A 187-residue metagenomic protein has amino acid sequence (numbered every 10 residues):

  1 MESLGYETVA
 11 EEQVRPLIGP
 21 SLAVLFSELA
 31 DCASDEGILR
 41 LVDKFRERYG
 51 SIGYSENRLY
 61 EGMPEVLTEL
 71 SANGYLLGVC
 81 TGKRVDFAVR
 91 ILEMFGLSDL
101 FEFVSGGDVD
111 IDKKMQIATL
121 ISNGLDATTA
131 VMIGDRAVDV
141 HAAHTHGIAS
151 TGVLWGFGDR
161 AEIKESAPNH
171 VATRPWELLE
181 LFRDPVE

Functional and structural regions predicted by a protein language model:
M1-P16, A30-D35: Active-site neighborhood of HAD-like aspartate-dependent phosphohydrolases
E7, L97-E102, D126-A127, N169: Conserved H-loop
S21-D35, I91-L92, T119-S122: Helix-loop "lid/cap" segments that line or gate small-molecule binding pockets
S51-V79, V85-V89: Short, acidic loop-to-helix structural element flanking the phosphoryl-transfer center in phosphate-processing enzymes
S98-D112: A short, structured active-site edge motif that brings together acidic residues
S105, H170-R174: Short acidic-hydrophobic, aromatic-tinged amphipathic segments that line or gate anion-handling sites
K113-H141: Conserved Lys-Pro-Asp/Glu-containing loop-to-beta segment of HAD-superfamily phosphomonoesterases, centered on
M132-V171: Acidic, Mg2+-coordinating phosphoryl-transfer loop and its flanking beta/alpha structural elements, shared across
